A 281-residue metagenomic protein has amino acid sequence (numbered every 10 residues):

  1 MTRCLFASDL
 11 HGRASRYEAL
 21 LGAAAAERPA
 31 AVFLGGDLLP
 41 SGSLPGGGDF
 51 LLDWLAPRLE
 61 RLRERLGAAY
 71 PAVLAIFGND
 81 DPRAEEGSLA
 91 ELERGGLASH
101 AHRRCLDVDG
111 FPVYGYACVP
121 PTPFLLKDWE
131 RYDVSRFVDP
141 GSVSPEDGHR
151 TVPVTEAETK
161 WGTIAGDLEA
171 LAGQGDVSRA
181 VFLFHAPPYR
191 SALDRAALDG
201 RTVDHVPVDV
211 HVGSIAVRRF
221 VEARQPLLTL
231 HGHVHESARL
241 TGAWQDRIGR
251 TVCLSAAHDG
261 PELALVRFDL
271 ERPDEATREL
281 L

Functional and structural regions predicted by a protein language model:
T2-H11, G110-T122, V181-H185, T251-H258 (+1 more regions): Active-site-proximal beta-strand elements of phosphoester/diester hydrolases
S8, L39-W54, P123-F137: Acidic/histidine-rich helix-loop elements that form or flank divalent-metal/phosphate-binding sites at the catalytic
D9, V32, D37, G78 (+5 more regions): Divalent metal-coordination and catalytic microenvironments
H11-S15, L39-S43, A75-G87, C105-D107 (+5 more regions): Active-site environment of divalent metal-dependent phosphoester hydrolases
A14-V108, A256: Core catalytic region of metal-dependent phosphoesterases/phosphodiesterases, especially metallo-beta-lactamase-like
A31, A72-A75, S99, P112 (+3 more regions): Proline-centered loop/turn at the N-terminus of a beta-strand
L106-D109, H205-V208, I215-A223, E236-L281: Binuclear metal-dependent phosphoesterase catalytic core
F111-V208: Active-site-proximal loop/helix segment associated with metal-binding centers of metalloenzymes
